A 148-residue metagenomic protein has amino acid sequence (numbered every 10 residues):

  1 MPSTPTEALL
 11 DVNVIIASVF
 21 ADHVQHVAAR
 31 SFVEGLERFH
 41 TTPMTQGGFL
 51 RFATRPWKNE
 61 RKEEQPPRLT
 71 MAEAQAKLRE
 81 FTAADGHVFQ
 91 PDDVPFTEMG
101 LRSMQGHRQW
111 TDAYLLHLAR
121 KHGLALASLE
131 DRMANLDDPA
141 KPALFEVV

Functional and structural regions predicted by a protein language model:
M1-T41, P56-E73: Short, well-structured N-terminal submotif of metal-dependent ribonuclease cores
P2-S3, A83-D131: Active-site neighborhoods of divalent-metal-dependent phosphate/nucleic-acid chemistry enzymes
G47-L50: Amphipathic alpha-helical repeat scaffolds of TPR domains
T54-W57, A83: A basic- and aromatic-enriched beta-loop-alpha substructure that forms the phosphate/nucleotide- and DNA/RNA-contacting
A76-E80: Acidic, glycine-rich loop-and-strand cores that form catalytic or ligand-binding grooves in diverse globular domains
H107, K141-V148: Short, electropositive alpha-helical surface patch
M133-A140: Short loop/helix-cap segments at secondary-structure boundaries that form the rim of catalytic
